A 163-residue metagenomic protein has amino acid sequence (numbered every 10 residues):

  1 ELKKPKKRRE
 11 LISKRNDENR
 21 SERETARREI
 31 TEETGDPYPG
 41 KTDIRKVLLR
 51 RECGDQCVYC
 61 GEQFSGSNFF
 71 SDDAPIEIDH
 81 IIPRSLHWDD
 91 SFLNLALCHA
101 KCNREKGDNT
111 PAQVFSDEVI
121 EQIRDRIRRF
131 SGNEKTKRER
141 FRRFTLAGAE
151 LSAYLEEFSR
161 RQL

Functional and structural regions predicted by a protein language model:
L2-S65, H87-D89, K135-L155: Short, charged surface segments at domain edges that flank catalytic/cofactor-binding sites
I12, I30, I44-V47, I76-I82 (+2 more regions): Weak global preference for isoleucine
R23, C57, P75, S116-I120 (+1 more regions): Alpha-helix initiation and N-capping motif
E52-Q63, I81-R84, C98-E105, R126 (+2 more regions): Generic, well-ordered alpha-helical scaffold segments in large soluble proteins
E62-L97, K106-V114: Histidine-centered nuclease catalytic patch
L93, A100-L163: Domain-exit/linker segments immediately C-terminal to small folded modules
